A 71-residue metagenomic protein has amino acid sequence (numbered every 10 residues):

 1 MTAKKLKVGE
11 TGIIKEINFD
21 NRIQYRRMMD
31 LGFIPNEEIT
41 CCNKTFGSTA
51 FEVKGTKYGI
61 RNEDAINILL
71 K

Functional and structural regions predicted by a protein language model:
M1-T2, K71: Absolute protein N-terminus
T2, R27-D30, S48: Short, conserved secondary-structure segments in the cores of folded domains
T11-Q24: Short, structured beta-strand/loop micro-motifs enriched in basic residues and often containing a Trp
I14, I39-C41: Conserved hydrophobic positions within beta-strands
I23-R27, K44: Short alpha-helix capping/helix-loop boundary micro-motifs
N43-K71: C-terminal structural segments of small proteins and small subunits
